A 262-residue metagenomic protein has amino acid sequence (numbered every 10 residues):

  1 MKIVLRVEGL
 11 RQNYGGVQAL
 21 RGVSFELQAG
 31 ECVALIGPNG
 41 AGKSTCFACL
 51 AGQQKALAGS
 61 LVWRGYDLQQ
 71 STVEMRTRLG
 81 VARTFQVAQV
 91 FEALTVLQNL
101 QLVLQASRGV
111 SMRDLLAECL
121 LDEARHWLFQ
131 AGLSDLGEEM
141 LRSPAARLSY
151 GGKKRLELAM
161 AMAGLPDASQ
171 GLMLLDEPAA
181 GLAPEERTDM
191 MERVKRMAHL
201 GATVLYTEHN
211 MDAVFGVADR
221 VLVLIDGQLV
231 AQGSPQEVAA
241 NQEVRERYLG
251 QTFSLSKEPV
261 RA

Functional and structural regions predicted by a protein language model:
K2-R6, L10-A262: Glycine-rich phosphate-binding loops of nucleotide-dependent enzymes
